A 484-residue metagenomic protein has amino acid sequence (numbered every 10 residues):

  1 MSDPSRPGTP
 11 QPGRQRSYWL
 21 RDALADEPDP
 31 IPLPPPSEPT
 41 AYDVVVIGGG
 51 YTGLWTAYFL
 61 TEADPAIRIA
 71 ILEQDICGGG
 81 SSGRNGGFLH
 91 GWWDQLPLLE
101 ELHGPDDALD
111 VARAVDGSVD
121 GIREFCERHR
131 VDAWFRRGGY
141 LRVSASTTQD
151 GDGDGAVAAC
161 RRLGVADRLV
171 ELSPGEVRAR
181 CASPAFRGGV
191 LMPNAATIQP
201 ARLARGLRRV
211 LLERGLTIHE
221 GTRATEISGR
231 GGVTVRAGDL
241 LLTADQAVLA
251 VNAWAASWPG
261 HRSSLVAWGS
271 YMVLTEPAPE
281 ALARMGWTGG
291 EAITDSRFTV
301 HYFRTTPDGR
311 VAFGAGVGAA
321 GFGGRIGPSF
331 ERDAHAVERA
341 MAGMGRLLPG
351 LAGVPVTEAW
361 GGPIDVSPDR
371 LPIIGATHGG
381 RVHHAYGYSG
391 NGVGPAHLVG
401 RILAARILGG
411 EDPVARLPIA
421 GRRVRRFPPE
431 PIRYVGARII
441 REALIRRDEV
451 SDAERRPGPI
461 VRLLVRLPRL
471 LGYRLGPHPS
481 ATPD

Functional and structural regions predicted by a protein language model:
M1-V44, E62-A63, I67-R68, D94 (+1 more regions): Extreme N-terminal leader/targeting segments of oxidoreductases
S2-Q15, R21-D26, Q95-E101, R123-G206: Flavin (FAD/FMN) cofactor-binding and adjacent substrate-gating region of FAD-dependent oxidoreductase domains
G48-L54, Q74: Glycine-rich Rossmann-fold phosphate-binding loop(s) that bind the pyrophosphate of adenine dinucleotide cofactors
T61-R84: Glycine-rich FAD pyrophosphate-binding loop
R84-A114: Glycine-rich active-site loop/strand segments that organize a redox cofactor
G87-L89, R128-R136, A224, G232 (+3 more regions): Active-site substrate-recognition segment that forms the wall of the catalytic cavity or substrate channel
A159, P184-Q246: Helical element adjacent to the flavin cofactor pocket in flavoenzyme catalytic cores
G321-D448: C-terminal catalytic lobe of FAD-dependent flavoproteins
